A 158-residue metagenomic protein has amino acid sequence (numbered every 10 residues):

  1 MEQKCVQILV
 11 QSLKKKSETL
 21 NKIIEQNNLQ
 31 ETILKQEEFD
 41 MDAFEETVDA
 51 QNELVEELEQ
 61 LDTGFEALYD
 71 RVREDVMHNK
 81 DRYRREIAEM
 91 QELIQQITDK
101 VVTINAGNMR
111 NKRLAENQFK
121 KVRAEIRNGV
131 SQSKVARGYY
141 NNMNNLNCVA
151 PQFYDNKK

Functional and structural regions predicted by a protein language model:
M1-E57: Long, hydrophobic N-terminal alpha-helical segment
E53-L68, Q96-G107: Amphipathic alpha-helical coiled-coil segments
T63-E89: Carboxylate-rich helix-loop segments that flank metal/cofactor sites and access channels in metalloenzymes
Y83, I87-K158: Short terminal interaction segments
